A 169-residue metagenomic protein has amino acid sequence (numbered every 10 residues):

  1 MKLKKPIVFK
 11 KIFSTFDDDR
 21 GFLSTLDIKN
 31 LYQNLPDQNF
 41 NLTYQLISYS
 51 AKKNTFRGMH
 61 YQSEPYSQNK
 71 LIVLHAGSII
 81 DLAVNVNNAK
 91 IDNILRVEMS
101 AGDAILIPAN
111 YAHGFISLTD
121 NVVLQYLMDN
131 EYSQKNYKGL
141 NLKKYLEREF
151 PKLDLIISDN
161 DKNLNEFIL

Functional and structural regions predicted by a protein language model:
M1-M99, N121, N130-N136, L140-L169: Non-catalytic, conserved peripheral segments adjacent to functional cores
E98-T119: Conserved metal-binding segment of the jelly-roll/cupin
Y126-L127: Catalytic Cys-His active-site segments of thiol-dependent hydrolases/isopeptidases
